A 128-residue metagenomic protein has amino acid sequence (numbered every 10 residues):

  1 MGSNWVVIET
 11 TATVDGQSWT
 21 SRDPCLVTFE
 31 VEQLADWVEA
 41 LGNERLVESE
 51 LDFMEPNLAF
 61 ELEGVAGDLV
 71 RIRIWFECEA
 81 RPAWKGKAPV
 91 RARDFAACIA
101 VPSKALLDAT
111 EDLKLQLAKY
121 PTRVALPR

Functional and structural regions predicted by a protein language model:
G2-I8, E50-K87: Intrinsic, low-complexity N-terminal interaction/targeting segments
G2-L46: Short, well-structured hydrophobic secondary-structure segments
G16, E48-E50, P89-R91: Homeobox/homeodomain signature
C25, E61, C98-A100: Generic structural detector for well-ordered beta-strands
A40-F60, K119-R128: Short glycine-rich, low-complexity/disordered patches
E77-R128: Mixed-charge, glycine-accented linear interaction segment located at domain edges/termini
